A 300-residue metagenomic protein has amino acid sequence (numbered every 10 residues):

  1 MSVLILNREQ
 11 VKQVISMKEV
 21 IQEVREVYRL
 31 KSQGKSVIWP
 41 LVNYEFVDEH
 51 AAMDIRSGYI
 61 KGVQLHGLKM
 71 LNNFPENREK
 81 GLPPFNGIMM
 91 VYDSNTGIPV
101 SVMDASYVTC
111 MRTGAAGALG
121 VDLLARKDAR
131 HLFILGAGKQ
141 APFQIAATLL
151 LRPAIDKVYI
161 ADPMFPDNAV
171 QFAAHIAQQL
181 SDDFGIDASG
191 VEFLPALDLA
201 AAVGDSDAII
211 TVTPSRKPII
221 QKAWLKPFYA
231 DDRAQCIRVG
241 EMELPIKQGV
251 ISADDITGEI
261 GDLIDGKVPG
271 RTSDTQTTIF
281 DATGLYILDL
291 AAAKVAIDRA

Functional and structural regions predicted by a protein language model:
M1-C110, A116-A118, L124-D128, G258 (+2 more regions): N-terminal ligand-binding/catalytic initiation module
R8-K12, K226-A300: Adenosine-phosphate binding glycine-rich loop
F74-N77, I98, A141, D167 (+3 more regions): Glycine-rich nucleotide phosphate-binding loop and flanking beta-alpha elements of Rossmann-like dinucleotide-binding
G117, A125-R152, D162-M164: Glycine-rich adenosine-cofactor-binding loop
R130-H131, K157, Q276: Residues that mark the start of a beta-strand
L151-I186: NAD(P)-binding Rossmann-fold cofactor-contacting core
S189-V250: Rossmann-like adenosine-cofactor binding region
